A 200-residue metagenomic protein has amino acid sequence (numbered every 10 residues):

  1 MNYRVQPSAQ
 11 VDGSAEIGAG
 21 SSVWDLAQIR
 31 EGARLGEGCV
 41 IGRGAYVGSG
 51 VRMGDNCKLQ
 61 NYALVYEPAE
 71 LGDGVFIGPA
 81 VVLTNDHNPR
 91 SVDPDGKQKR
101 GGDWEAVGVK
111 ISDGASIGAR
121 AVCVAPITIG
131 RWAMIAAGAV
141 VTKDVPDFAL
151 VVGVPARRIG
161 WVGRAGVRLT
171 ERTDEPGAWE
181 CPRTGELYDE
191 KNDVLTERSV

Functional and structural regions predicted by a protein language model:
M1-R4, D12, S22-T128: Flexible, glycine/small-residue-enriched loop-and-beta-strand segment within the central core of proteins
R158, V167-T170, L187-Y188: Cys/His-rich microdomains that often coordinate metals
R158-W161, W179: Cys/His-enriched microdomains
W161, E171-E175, K191-V194: Short Cys/His-rich "knuckle" micro-motifs
G163, C181-T184: Short cysteine-rich clusters marking metal-coordination/redox-active sites
L187-V200: Short metal-binding segments enriched for Cys and/or His
